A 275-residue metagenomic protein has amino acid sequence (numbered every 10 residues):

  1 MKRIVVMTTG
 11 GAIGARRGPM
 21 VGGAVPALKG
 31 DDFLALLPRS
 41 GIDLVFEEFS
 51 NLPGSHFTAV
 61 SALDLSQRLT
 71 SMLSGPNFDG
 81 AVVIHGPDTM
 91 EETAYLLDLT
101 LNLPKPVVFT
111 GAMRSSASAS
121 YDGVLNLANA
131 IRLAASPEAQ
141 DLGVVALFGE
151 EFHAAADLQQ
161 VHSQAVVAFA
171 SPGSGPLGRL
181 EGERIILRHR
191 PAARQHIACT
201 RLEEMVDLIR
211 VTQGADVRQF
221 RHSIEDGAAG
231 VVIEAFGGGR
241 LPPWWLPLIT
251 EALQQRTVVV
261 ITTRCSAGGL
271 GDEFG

Functional and structural regions predicted by a protein language model:
M1-S71, R218, P247, A267: ATP/NTP phosphate-donor binding region
K2-R3, M7-G14, K29, F33-S40 (+1 more regions): Accessory alpha-helical/coil subdomains and C-terminal extensions that flank or cap enzyme catalytic cores
M20-L28, T89, Y95-V107, G123-N129 (+1 more regions): A glycine- and small-aliphatic-rich helix-loop capping segment at beta-alpha/alpha-beta transitions that lines
G75-M90, D226-G238: Short acidic, glycine-rich surface-loop motifs adjacent to enzyme active sites
V83-K105, L241-T250: Short Gly/Thr/Asp-enriched flexible loops that form oxyanion-binding sites at enzyme active sites
A94-L125, I131-A135, Q254-T263: Short, acidic/small-residue loops that bind anionic groups at enzyme active sites
T110-E181: Internal gly/pro-rich beta-alpha loop/helix module that stabilizes soluble enzyme cofactors or their anionic handles
G238-G275: C-terminal non-catalytic interaction/assembly regions of soluble proteins
